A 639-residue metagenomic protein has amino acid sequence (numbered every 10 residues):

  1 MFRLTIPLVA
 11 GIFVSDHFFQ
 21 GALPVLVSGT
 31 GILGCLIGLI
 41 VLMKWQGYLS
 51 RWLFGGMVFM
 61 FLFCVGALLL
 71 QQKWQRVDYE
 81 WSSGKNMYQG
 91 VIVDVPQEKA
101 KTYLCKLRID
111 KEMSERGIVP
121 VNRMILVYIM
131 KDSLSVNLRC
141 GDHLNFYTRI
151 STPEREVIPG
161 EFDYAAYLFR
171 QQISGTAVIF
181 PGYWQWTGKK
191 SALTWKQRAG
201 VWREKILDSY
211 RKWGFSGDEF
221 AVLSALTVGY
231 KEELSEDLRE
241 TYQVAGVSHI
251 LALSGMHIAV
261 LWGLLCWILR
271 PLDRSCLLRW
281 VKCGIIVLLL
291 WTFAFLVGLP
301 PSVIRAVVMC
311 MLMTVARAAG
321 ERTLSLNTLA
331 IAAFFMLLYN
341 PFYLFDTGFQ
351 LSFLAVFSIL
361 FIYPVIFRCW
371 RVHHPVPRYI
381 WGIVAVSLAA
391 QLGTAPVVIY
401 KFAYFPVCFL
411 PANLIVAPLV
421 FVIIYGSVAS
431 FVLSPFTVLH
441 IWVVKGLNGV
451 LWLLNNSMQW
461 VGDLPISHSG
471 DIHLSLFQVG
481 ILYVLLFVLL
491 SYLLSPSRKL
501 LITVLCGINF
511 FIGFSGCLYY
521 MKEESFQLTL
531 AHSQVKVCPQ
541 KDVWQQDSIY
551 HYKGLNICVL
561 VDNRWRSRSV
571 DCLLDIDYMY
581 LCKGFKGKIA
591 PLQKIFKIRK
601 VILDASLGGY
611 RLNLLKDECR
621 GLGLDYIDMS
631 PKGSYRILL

Functional and structural regions predicted by a protein language model:
M1-K44, D346-F349, F353, I441-L493: Membrane-embedded alpha-helical segments of integral membrane proteins
M1-S83, I179, R305, Y492-L500: N-terminal leader/targeting segments
R3, G11, M43-L49, A177 (+4 more regions): Hydrophobic alpha-helical transmembrane segments in multi-pass membrane proteins
G11, G90, T148, L226 (+7 more regions): Divalent metal-coordination and catalytic microenvironments
G47-F54, F59-H249, W565-S569, P591 (+2 more regions): Membrane-interface helix/helix-cap signal primarily in integral membrane proteins
S133-L138, D142-R149, Y167, P375 (+1 more regions): Non-globular, low-confidence helical/coil segments that flank catalytic cores
W195-Y210, V222, Y230, L238 (+12 more regions): Hydrophobic alpha-helical segments of integral membrane proteins, encompassing both true transmembrane helices
S216-E219, L278-I285, L419: Membrane-interfacial loop-to-helix junctions in multi-pass transporters
